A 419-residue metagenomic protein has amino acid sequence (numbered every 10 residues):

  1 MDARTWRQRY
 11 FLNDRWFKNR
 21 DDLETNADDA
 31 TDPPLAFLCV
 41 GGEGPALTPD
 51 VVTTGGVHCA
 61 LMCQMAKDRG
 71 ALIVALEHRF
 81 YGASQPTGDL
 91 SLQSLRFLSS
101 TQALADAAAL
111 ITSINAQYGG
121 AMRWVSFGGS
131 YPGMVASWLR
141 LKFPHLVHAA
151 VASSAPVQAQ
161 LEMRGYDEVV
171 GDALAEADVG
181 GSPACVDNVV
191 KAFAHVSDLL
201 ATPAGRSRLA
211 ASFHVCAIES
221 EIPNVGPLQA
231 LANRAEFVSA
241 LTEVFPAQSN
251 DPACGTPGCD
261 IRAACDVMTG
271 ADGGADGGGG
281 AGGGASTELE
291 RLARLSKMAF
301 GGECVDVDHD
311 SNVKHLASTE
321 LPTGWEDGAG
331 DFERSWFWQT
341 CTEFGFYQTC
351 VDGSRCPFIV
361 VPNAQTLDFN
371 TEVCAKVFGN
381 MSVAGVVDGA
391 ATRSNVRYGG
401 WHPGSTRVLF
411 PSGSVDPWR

Functional and structural regions predicted by a protein language model:
D2-A108, T112-Q117, S130, A384-R407 (+1 more regions): N-terminal cap/lid subdomain of alpha/beta-hydrolase-fold enzymes
D21-D22, T48-T53, S84-G88, S137-L139 (+3 more regions): Short, solvent-exposed loop/turn and secondary-structure capping segments
A36-C39, L72-L76, V125-F127, A149-S153 (+3 more regions): Structural recognition of the beta-strand scaffold that forms the well-ordered cores of secreted hydrolase catalytic
A60-D68, L139-H148: Short, surface-exposed basic-aromatic patches at helix termini and helix-loop junctions that form
G119-G129: Alpha/beta-hydrolase fold nucleophile elbow
G128-W138, W418: Glycine-rich nucleophile elbow surrounding the catalytic serine of serine-hydrolase chemistry
H145-M268: A catalytic-pocket lid/entrance helix-loop region that shapes and gates access to the active site across common
A232-R419: C-terminal subdomain of alpha/beta-hydrolase-fold enzymes, centered on the catalytic histidine and its supporting
